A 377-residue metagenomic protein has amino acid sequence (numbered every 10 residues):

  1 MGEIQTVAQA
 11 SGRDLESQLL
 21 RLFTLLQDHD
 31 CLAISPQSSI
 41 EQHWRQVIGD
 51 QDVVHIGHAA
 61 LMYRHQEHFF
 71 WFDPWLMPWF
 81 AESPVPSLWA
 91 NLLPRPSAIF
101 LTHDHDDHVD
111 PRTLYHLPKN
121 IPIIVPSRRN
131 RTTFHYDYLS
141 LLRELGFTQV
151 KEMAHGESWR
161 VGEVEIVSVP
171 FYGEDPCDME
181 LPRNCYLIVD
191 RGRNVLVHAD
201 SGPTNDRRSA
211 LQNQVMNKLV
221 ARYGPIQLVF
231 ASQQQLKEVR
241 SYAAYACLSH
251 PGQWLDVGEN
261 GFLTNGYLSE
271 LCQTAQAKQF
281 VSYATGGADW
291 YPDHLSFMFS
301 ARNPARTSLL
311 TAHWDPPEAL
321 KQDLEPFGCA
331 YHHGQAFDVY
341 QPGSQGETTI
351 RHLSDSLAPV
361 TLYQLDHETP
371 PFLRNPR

Functional and structural regions predicted by a protein language model:
M1-F69, L76-P78: Zn-dependent metallo-beta-lactamase
G2-A10, N130-T132, D206-E325: Cap/insert and terminal regions of metallo-dependent hydrolase folds
F23-I48, R128-G192, E318-G346: Metallo-beta-lactamase
Q37-R45, I56, M62-D104, H108-H116 (+3 more regions): Pre-active-site segment of Zn-dependent metallo-hydrolases
W71-D73, R95-V109, I124-R128, E152 (+7 more regions): Active-site neighborhood of phospho(di)ester-bond hydrolases with catalytic His/Asp-centered motifs
L93, L114-I123, P182-F262, G346-R377: Mobile, glycine- and charge-enriched loop segments and immediately flanking short secondary-structure elements within
D110-N120, H135-S140, D293-S296: Metal-dependent catalytic neighborhoods of phosphoester/phosphodiester hydrolases
K119, I123-S127, P292-L320, P342-L365: Short, electropositive alpha-helical surface patch
